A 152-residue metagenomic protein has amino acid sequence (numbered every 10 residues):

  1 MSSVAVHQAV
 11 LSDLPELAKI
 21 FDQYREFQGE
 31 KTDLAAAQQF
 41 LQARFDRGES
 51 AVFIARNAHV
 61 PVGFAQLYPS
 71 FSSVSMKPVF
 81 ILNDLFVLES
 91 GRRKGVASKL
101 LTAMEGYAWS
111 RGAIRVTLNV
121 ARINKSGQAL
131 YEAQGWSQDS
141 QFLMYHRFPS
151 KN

Functional and structural regions predicted by a protein language model:
A5-K19: A short beta-loop-alpha structural element at the N-terminal edge of CoA-dependent acyl/N-acetyltransferase catalytic
A18-A43: Conserved GNAT-fold acetyl-CoA-binding loop/helix
Q42-I54, I81: A short helix-loop-beta-strand connector motif used in the catalytic cores of GNAT acetyltransferases and, in some
I54, V60-P69: Conserved beta-strand in the GNAT
S70-L82, R92, S140: A conserved beta-turn-beta hairpin within the catalytic core of GNAT-like acetyltransferases that forms part
V87, R93-G106, A133: Conserved acetyl-CoA-binding loop-helix of GNAT-fold acetyltransferases
I114-G127, H146-P149: Conserved beta-strand-loop-alpha-helix junction that forms the acyl-donor binding cleft
E132-Q141: Conserved acetyl-CoA-binding loop of GNAT-fold acetyltransferases
